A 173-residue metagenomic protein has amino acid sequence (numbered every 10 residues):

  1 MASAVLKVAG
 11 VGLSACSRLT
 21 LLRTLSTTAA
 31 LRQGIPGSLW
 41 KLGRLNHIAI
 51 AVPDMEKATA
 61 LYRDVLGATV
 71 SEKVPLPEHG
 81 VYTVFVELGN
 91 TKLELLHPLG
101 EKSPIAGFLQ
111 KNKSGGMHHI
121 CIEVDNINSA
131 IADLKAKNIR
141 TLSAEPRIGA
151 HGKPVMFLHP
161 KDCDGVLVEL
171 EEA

Functional and structural regions predicted by a protein language model:
A2-S38, V84-E87, E94, I122 (+1 more regions): Vicinal oxygen chelate
T24-K57, G115-V124: N-terminal beta-strand motif that seeds the catalytic metal site of vicinal oxygen chelate
G34-W40, R44-N46, L66-V81, L99-H118 (+1 more regions): A cross-kingdom feature marking solvent-exposed beta-strand/loop segments within repeated, beta-rich binding/scaffold
A49, E94-L96: Short, conserved beta-strand edge motifs with alternating hydrophobic and charged residues
K57-A60, L66-T69, K92-E94, E101-P104 (+3 more regions): Short loop/beta submotifs within extracellular cysteine-rich repeat domains
P77, L88-N90: A generic beta-sheet turn/junction motif
G100-G107, I127, L170-A173: Short, surface-exposed, charge-dense and proline/glycine-enriched linear segments
